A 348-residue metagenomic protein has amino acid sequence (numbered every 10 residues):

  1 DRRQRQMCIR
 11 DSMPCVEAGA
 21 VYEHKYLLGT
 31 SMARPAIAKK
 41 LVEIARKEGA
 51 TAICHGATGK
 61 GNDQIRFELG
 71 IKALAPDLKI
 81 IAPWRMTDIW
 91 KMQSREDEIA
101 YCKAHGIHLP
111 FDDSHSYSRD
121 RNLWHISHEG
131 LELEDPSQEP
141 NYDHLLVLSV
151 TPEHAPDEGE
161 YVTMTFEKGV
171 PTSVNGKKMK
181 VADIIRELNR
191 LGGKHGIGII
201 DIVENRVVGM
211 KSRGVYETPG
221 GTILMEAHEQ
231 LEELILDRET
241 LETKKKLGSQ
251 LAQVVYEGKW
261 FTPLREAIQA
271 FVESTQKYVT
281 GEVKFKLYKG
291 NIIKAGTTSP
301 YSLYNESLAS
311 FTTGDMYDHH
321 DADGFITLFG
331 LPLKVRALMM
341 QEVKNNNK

Functional and structural regions predicted by a protein language model:
Q4-I9: Short, small-residue-biased leader/transition segments that mark boundaries at the very start of proteins
P14-H105, T151-V170, K178-M179, D201: Active-site adenylate/phosphate-handling loop in enzymes that bind or generate adenylated species
A52, L109-F111, H195: Residue-level detector of short coil/turn "hinge" positions at structural boundaries
N62, P171-S173, R206-G209: Flexible loop/turn segments at secondary-structure boundaries
P110, S114-G169: A conserved mid-domain beta-alpha-beta active-site/ligand-binding segment of alpha/beta enzyme cores
V170-K194: Long hydrophobic segments that form regular secondary structure
D183, G192-K348: Peripheral terminal appendages
